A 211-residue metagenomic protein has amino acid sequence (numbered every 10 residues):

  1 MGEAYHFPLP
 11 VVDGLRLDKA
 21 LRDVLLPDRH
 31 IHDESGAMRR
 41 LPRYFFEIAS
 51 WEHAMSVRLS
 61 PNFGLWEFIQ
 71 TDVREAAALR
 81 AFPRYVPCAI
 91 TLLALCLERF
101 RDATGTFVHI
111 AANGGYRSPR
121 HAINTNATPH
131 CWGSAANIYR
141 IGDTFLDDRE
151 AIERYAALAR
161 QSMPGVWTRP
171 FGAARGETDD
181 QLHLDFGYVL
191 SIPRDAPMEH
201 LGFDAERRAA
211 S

Functional and structural regions predicted by a protein language model:
M1-F45, G202-S211: N-terminal secretory targeting signals
E3-Y5, A127-S211: Catalytic cores and adjacent binding grooves of peptidoglycan-active enzymes
P10, H30-H32, S50-E52, S60 (+1 more regions): Compositionally biased, low-complexity repeat tracts
D18, L25-R29, E34-M38, F68-T71 (+3 more regions): Short, structured coil/loop segments at alpha-helix boundaries
Y44-T104: Active-site acidic/histidine clusters and adjacent loop/turn architecture that either coordinate catalytic ions
F82-Y85, F107-N113, E153-A159: N-terminal start-of-chain detector that recognizes signal peptides and the immediate post-cleavage beginning
L92-T125: Extended, low-complexity, intrinsically disordered C-terminal regulatory tails of eukaryotic serine/threonine kinases
